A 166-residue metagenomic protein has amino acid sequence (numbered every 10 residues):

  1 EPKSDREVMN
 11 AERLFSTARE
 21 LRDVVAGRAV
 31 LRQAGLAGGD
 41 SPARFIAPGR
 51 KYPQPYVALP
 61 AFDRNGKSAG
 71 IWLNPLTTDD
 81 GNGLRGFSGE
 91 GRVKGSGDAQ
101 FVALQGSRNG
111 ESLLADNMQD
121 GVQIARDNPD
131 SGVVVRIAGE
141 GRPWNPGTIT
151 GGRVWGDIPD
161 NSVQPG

Functional and structural regions predicted by a protein language model:
E1-A58, F62-N65: TOPRIM metal-binding catalytic domain and adjacent DNA-binding surface shared by DnaG-type primases
A34, V102-L104, V163: Residue-level recognition of conserved structural "scaffold" positions that shape functional pockets and channels
G38-G39, G132-V133, S162: Secondary-structure boundary/capping signal
R50-R153: Phosphate-handling DNA/RNA-contact segment within nucleic-acid enzymes
N117, P159-D160: Short beta->alpha junction loops/turns
R142, D160-N161: Short amphipathic alpha-helix initiation/capping segments at coil-to-helix junctions
T148, S162-G166: Short, aromatic/basic amphipathic alpha-helical patches
V154-I158: Short internal beta-strands
